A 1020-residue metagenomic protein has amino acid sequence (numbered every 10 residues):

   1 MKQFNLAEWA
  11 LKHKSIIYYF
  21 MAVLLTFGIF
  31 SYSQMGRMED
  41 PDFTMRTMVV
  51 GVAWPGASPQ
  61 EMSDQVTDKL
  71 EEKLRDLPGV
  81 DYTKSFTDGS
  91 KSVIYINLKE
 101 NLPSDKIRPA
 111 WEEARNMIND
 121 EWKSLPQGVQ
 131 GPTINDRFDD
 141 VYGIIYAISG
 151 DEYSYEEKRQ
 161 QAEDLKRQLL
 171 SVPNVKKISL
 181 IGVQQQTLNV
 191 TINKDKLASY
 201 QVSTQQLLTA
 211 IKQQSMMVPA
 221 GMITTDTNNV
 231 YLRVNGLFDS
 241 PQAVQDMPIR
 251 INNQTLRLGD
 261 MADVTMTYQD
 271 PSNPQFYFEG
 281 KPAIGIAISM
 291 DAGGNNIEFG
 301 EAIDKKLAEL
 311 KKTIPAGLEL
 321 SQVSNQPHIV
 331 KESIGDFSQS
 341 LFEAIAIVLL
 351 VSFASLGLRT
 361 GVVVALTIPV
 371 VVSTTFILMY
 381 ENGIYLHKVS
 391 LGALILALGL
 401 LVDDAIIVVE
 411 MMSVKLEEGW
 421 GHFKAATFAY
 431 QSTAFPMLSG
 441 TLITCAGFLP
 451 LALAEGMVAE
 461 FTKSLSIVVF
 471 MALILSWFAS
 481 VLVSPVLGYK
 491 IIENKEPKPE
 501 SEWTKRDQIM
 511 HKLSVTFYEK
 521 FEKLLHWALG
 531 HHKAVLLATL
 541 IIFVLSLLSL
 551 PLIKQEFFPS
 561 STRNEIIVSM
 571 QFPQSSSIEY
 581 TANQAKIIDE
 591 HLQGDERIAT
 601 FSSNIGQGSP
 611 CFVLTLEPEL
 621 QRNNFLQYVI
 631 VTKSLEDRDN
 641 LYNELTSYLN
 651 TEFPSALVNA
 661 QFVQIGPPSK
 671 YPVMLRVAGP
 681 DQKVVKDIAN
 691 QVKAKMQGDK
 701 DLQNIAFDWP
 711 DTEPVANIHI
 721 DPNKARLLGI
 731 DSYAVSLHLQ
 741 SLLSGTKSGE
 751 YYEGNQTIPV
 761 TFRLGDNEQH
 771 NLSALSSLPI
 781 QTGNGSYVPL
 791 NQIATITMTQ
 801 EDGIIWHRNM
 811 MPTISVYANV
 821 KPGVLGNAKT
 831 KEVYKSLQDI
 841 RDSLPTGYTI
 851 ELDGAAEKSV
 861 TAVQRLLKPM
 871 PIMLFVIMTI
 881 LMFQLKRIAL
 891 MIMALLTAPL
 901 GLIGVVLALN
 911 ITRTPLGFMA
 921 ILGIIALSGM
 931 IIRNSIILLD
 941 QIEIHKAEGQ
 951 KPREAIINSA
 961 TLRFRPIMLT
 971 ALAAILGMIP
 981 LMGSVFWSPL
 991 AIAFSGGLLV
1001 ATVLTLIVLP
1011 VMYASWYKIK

Functional and structural regions predicted by a protein language model:
M1-R37, T433, K505-F558, S603 (+1 more regions): Signature of alpha-helical transmembrane segments and their immediate interfacial
F4-L6, E61-R137, D195-M216, L237 (+2 more regions): Solvent-exposed, membrane-proximal periplasmic/extracellular interface segments of envelope transport and secretion
W9, Y18, G51, W122 (+8 more regions): Extracytoplasmic/periplasmic membrane-proximal domains and adjacent transmembrane bundles of envelope biogenesis
S15-I16, V23-A57, E61, N119-P126 (+5 more regions): Transmembrane helices with small-residue packing motifs
G28-Q34, A346-S413, M471, T879-R963 (+4 more regions): Hydrophobic transmembrane alpha-helices and their membrane-interface caps in long multi-pass transport proteins
R37-M48, S85-S90, G128-G150, S179-Q185 (+10 more regions): Flexible hinge/switch segments at interdomain interfaces of large molecular machines
V323, V330, I334, V409 (+4 more regions): Helix-loop junctions and hydrophobic alpha-helical segments within the transmembrane domains of large membrane
L398-M412, A434-L453, E460-D507, Y628 (+4 more regions): Transmembrane alpha-helices and their membrane-interface boundaries in multi-pass membrane transporters and channels
